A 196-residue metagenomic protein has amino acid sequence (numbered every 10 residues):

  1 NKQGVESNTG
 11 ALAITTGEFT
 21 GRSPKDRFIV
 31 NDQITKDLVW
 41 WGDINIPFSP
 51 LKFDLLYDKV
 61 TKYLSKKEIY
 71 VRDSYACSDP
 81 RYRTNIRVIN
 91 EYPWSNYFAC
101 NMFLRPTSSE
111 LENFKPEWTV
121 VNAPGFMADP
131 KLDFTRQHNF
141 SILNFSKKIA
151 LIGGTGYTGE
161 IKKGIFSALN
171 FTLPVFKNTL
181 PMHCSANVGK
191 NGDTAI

Functional and structural regions predicted by a protein language model:
N1-T194: A noncatalytic interaction/capping subdomain that flanks phosphate/NTP-handling catalytic cores
